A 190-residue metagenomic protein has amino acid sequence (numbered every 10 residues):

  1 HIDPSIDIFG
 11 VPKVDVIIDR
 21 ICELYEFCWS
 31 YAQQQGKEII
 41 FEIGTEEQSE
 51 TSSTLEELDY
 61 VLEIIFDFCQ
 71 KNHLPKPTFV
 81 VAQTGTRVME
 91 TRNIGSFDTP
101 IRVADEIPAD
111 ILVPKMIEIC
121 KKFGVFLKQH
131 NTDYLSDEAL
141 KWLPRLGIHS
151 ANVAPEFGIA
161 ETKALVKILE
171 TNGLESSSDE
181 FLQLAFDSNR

Functional and structural regions predicted by a protein language model:
H1-I6: Well-ordered mid-protein domain cores that form the structural environment of catalytic cofactors
F9: A short acidic, helix-capping loop that chelates divalent metal ions and anchors anionic groups
P12-G36, E42-R190: Active-site capping/gating regions of soluble enzymes
